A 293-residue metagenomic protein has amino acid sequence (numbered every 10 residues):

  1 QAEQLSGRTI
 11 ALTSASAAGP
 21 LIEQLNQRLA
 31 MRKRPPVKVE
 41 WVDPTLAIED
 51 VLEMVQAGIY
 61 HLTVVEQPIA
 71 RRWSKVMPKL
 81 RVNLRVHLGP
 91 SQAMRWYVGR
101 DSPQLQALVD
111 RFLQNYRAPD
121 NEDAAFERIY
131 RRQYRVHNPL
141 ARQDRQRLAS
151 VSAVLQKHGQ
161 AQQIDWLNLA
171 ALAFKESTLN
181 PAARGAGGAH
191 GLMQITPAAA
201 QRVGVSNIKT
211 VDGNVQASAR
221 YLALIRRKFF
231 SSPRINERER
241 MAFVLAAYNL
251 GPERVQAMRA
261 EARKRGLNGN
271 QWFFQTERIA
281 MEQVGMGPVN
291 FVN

Functional and structural regions predicted by a protein language model:
Q1, P68, S74-F112, R132-H137 (+1 more regions): Periplasmic-binding protein-like
Q1-L46, R145-V154: Bilobed "Venus flytrap"/periplasmic-binding protein-like clamshell domains and structurally analogous long
T9, S14, A182-S206, D212-L224: Substrate-binding/active-site groove segments that recognize and process beta-1,4-linked N-acetyl-hexosamine
A15-S16, I48, T63-R71, V109 (+2 more regions): Beta->alpha turn/N-cap motifs
A17-A30, R34-P35, L113-R147, R263: Ligand-binding clefts/hinges and TM-proximal coupling segments of bilobed small-molecule sensing domains
L21-Q24, R28-A30, E53-L84, L88-P90 (+2 more regions): A ligand-binding cleft/hinge motif common to bilobed small-molecule-binding domains
M77, Y97-V98, L108, E239-N293: Catalytic and substrate-binding regions of cell-wall glycan-acting enzymes that process beta-1,4-linked
Y130-T178, D212-V215, F229-I235: Export/targeting segments at the very N-terminus of extracytoplasmic proteins
